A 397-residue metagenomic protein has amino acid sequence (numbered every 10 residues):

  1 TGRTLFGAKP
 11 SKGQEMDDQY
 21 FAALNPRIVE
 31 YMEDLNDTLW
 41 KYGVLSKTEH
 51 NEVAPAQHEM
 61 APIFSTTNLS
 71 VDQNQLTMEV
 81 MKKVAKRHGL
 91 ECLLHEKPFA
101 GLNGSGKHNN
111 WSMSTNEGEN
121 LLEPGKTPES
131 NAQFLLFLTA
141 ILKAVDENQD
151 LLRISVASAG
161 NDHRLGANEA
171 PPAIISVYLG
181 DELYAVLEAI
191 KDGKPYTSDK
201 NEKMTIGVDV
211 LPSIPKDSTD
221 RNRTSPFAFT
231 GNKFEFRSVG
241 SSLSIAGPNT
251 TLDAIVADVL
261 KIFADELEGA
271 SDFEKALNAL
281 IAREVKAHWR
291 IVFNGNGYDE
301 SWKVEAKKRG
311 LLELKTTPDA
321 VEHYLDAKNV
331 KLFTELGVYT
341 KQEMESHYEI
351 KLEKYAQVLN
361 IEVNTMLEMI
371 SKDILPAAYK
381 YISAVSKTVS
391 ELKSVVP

Functional and structural regions predicted by a protein language model:
T1-H88, C92-L94, N103-G106, M113-Y348: Glycine-rich, acidic/polar active-site loops that bind/position phosphate-bearing ligands
P98-A100: Active-site-proximal loop/turn and secondary-structure-junction residues that shape catalytic pockets, frequently
K351, A377, Y381, V385-T388: Amphipathic alpha-helices that form helix-helix packing interfaces
A356-N360, P397: C-terminal substrate-binding/catalytic lobe of Rossmann-fold NAD(P)-dependent dehydrogenases
N360-Y381: C-terminal substrate/ligand-recognition segments
S386-P397: Generic long, charged, amphipathic alpha-helical segments
